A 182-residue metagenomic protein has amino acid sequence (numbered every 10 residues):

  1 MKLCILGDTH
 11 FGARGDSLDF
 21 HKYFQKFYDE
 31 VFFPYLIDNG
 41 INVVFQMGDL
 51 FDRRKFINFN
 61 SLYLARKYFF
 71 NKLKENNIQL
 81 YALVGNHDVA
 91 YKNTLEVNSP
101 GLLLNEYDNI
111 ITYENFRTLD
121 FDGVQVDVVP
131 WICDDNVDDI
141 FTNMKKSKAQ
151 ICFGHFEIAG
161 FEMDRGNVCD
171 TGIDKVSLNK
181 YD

Functional and structural regions predicted by a protein language model:
M1-L64, I140-K148: N-terminal active-site segment of His-dependent metallophosphoesterases
F56-D182: His/Asp/Glu-rich metal-coordinating catalytic cores of metallo-dependent phosphodiesterases/hydrolases acting on
